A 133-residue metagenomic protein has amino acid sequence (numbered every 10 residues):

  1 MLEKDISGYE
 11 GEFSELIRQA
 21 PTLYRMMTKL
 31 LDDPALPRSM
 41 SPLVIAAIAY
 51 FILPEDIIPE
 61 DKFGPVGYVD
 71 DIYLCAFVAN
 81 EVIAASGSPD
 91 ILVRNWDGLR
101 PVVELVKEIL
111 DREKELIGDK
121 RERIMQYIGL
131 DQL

Functional and structural regions predicted by a protein language model:
M1-S39, F77-L133: Terminal, membrane-proximal amphipathic helices and intrinsically disordered targeting/regulatory segments
Y24-R25, P42-L43, D56: A generic alpha-helix surface/boundary motif
D32-I52: Transmembrane alpha-helical segments and their cytosolic interface motifs in multi-pass membrane proteins
A47-C75: Membrane-inserting effector segments that mediate pore formation, membrane fusion, or transient membrane insertion
